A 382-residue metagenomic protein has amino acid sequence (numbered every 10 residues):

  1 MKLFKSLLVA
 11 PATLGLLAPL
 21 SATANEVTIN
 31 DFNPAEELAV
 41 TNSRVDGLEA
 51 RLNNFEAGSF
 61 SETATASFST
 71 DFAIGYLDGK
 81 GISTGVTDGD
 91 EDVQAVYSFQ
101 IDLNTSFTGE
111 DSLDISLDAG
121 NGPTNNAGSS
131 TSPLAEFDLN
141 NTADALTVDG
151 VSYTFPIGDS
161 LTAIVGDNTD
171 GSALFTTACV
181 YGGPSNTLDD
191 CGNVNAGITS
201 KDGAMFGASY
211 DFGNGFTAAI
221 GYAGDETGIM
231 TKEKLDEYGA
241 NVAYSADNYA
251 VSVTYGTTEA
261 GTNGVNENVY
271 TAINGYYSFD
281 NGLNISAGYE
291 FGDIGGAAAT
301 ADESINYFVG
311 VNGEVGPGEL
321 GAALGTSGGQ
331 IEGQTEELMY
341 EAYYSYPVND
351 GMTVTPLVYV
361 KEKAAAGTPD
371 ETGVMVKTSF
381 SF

Functional and structural regions predicted by a protein language model:
K2-N168, D189-T227, K232-L235, A240-Y249 (+5 more regions): Beta-barrel outer-membrane channel/assembly domains of diderm bacteria
S172-F175: Short catalytic/ligand-binding loop motif for oxyanion handling, primarily in non-cytosolic enzymes, centered on
A178-C191: Short, flexible helix-coil linker/hinge segments at the edges of structured domains or between repeats
